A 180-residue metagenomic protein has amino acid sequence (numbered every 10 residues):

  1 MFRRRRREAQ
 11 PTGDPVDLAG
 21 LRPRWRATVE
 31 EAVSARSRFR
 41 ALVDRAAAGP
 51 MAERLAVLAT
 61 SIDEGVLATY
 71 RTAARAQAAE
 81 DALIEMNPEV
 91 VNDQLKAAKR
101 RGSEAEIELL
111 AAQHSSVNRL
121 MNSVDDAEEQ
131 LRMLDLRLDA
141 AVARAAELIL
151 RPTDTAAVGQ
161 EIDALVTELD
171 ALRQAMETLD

Functional and structural regions predicted by a protein language model:
M1-G13, T167, Q174-D180: Terminal, compositionally biased segments
F2-E104: Membrane-proximal, non-transmembrane interface segments of integral membrane proteins
K99-D180: Long amphipathic all-alpha helical oligomerization modules
